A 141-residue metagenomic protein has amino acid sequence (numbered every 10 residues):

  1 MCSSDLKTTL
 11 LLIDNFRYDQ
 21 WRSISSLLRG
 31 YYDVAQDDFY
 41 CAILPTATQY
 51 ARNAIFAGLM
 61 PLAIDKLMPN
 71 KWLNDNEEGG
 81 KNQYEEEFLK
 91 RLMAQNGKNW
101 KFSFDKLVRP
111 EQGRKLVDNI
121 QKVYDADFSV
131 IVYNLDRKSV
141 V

Functional and structural regions predicted by a protein language model:
M1-S3: Short, small-residue-biased leader/transition segments that mark boundaries at the very start of proteins
D5, R17, Q121-D125: Secondary-structure capping and boundary motifs in well-ordered enzyme cores
D5-K7, G30-Q36, V140: Generic structural signal for short, solvent-exposed loop/turn connectors between secondary structure elements
L6, L10, D37, E111-G113: Generic, low-specificity signal for short hydrophobic/alpha-helical stretches with a mild N-terminal bias, encompassing
K7-I24, I55, S129-Y133, S139-V141: Beta-strand elements within well-structured catalytic alpha/beta cores of enzymes that handle phosphate/sulfate esters
F16-F56: Catalytic-core region of right-hand nucleic acid polymerases
C41-V141: His/Asp/Glu-rich, glycine-adjacent segments that coordinate divalent cations and/or stabilize oxyanion chemistry on
